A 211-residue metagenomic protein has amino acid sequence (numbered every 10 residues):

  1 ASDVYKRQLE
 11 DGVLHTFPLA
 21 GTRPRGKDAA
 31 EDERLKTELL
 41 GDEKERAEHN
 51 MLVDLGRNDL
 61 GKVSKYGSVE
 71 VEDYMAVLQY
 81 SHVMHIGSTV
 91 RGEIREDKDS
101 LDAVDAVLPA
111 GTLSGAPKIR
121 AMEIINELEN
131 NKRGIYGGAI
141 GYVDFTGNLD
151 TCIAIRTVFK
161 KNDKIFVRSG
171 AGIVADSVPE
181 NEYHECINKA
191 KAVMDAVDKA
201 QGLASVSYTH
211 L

Functional and structural regions predicted by a protein language model:
S2-S207: Extended alpha-helical targeting/anchoring segments, especially N-terminal organellar/secretory targeting helices
